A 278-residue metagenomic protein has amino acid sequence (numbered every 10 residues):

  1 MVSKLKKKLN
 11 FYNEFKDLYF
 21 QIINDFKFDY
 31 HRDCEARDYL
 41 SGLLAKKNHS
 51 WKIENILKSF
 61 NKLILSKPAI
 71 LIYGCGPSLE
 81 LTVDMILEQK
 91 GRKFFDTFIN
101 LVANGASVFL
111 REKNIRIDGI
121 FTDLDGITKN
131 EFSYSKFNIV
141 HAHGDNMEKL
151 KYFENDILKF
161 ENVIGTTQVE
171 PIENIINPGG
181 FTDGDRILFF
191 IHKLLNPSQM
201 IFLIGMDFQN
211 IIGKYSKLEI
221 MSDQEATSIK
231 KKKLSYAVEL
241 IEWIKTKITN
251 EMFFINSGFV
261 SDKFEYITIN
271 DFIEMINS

Functional and structural regions predicted by a protein language model:
M1-I70, P77-M85, I220-D223, L234-S278: N-terminal donor/sugar-recognition subdomains of glycan-related enzymes, prototypically the membrane-proximal stem
K62-K67, K90, F98-I99, G105-S198: Acidic/Gly/His-enriched mid-domain segments of enzyme catalytic cores or analogous surface patches that mediate
I70-C75, L87, D96-N100: Extracellular/luminal Protease-associated
L71-P77, D183-G184, S198-Y215, M252-N256: Glycine-rich anion-binding loop/nest that anchors nucleotide
L81-I86, R111-N114, K214-Y215: Short, glycine/acidic-enriched capping/hinge loops at junctions between secondary-structure elements
M85-F94, R116-I117, E154-I157, L218-M221 (+1 more regions): Short, solvent-exposed amphipathic alpha-helical segments in soluble enzyme and RNA/protein-processing domains
L87-E88, M147-L150, G184-D185, S228-E239: Well-ordered, non-membrane alpha-helical segments in soluble/globular domains
G205-S235, E239: Active-site phosphate/oxyanion-binding loops
